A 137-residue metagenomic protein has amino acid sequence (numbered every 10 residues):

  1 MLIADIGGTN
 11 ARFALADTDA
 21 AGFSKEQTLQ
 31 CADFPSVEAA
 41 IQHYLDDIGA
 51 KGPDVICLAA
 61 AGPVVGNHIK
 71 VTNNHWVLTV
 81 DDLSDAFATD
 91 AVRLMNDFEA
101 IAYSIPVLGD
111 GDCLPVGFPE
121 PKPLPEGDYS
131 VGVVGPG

Functional and structural regions predicted by a protein language model:
M1-D5, V55-C57, R93, S130-G135: Short glycine-aspartate micro-motif
M1-H43: Short glycine-rich, Thr/Ser-proximal phosphate-binding strand/loop in the N-terminal lobe of ATP-dependent enzymes
T9, A61-V64, P136-G137: Short glycine-rich anion-binding loops that position phosphate/pyrophosphate groups of nucleotides and phosphorylated
F13, Y44, V92-Y103, V134-G137: Noncatalytic linker/hinge segments flanking ATPase motor cores
T18-S24, D46-K51, L124-E126: Short, glycine- and charge-enriched coil/turn segments that flank and shape catalytic ligand pockets
Q42-Y44, V80, G117-E120: A generic local structural motif
G49-L94, E99-D112: Short beta-strand-loop/turn "lid" adjacent to the catalytic site in phosphate-handling enzymes
Y103-V133: A gly/proline- and charged-residue-enriched helix-loop-helix capping module
